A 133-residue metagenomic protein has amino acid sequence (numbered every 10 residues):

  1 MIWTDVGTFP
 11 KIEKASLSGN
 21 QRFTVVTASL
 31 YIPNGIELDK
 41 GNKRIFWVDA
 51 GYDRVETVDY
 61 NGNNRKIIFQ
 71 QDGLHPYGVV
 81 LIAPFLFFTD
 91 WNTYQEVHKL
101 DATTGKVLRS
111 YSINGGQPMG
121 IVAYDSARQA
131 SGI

Functional and structural regions predicted by a protein language model:
I2-T4, F46-W47, F88-T89: Residue position within the beta-strands of beta-propeller blades
V6-G7, A50, W91-N92: Short loop/turn segments immediately following the C-termini of beta-strands
T8, I32, G51, H75 (+1 more regions): Beta-rich catalytic cores
S16-N20, D59-N63, D101-G105: Short loop/turn segments that connect beta-strands within beta-propeller blades
V25-L30, I68-D72, Y111-N114: Surface loop/turn motifs at the tips and blade-to-blade linkers of beta-strand repeat domains
I36, V79, G120-V122: Hydrophobic core register within WD40 beta-propeller blades
G41-K43, A83-P84: Short coil/turn segments that connect the beta-strands within blades of beta-propeller domains
W91-I133: Blade-level signature of beta-propeller repeat domains, shared across WD40, Kelch, NHL, RCC1 and BNR/Asp-box propellers
